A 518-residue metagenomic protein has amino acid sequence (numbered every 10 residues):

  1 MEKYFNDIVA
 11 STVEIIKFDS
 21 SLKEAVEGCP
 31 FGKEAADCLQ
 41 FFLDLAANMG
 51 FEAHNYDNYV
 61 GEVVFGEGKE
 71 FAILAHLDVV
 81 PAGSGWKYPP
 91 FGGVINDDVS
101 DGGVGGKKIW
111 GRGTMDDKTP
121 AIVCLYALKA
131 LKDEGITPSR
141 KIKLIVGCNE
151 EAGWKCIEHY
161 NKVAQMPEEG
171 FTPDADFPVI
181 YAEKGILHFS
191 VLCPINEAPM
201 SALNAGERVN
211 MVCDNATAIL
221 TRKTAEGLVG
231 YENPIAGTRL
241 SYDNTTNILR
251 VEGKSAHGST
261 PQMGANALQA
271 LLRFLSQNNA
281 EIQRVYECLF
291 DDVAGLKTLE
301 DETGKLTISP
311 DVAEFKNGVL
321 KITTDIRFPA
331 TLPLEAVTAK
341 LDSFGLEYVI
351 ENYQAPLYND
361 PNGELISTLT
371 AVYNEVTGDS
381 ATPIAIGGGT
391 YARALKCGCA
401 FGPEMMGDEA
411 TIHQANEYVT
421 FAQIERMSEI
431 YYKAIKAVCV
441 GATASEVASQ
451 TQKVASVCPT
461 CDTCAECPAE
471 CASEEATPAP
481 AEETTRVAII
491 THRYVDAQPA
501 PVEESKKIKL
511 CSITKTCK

Functional and structural regions predicted by a protein language model:
M1-G83, K321-T324, K340-F344, F421-R426: N-terminal helical capping/dimerization or prosegment-like subdomains of hydrolases acting on amide or phosphate bonds
E14-K17, S21, G93, D98-S100 (+3 more regions): Short connector loops/turns at beta-strand edges and beta->alpha or beta->beta junctions
L43, H54, T260-S309, E314-N317 (+3 more regions): An extended, acidic, His-containing surface patch that forms the Zn2+-binding/catalytic region of metallohydrolases
E70-V146, A152, A164-Q165, A415 (+1 more regions): Active-site metal-coordination/substrate-binding segment of hydrolases, especially metallo-dependent peptidases
E151, I157-T331: Midchain, well-structured core segments that form catalytic/ion-binding scaffolds
C461-C471: Cysteine-cluster motifs in flexible loop/terminal segments that predominantly coordinate metals
C471, T477, T485-K518: Long, low-complexity, intrinsically disordered segments
